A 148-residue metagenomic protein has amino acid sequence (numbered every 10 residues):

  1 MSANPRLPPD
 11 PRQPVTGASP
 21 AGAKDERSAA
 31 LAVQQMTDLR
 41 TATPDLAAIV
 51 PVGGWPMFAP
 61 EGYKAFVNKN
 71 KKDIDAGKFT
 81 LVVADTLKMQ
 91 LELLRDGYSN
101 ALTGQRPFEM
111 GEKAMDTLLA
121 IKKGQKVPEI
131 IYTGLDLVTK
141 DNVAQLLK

Functional and structural regions predicted by a protein language model:
M1-K148: A residue-level marker of the well-folded mature domains of exported/periplasmic proteins
